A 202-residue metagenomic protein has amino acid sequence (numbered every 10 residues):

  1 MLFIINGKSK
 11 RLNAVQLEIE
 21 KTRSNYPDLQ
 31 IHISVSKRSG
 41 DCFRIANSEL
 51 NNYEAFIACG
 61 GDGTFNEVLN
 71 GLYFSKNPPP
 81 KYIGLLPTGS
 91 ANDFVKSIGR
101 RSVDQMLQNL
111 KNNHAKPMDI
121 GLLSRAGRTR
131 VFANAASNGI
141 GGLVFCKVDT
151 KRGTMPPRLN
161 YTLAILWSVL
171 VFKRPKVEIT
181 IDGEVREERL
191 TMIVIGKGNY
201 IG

Functional and structural regions predicted by a protein language model:
M1-C59, N66, N70, E184: ATP/NTP phosphate-donor binding region
I4, K10-A14, S36, S75-V194: Catalytic core of DAGKc-family lipid kinases
R23, L50-Y53, T129, R158 (+1 more regions): Generic intrinsically disordered, low-complexity segments enriched for polar/acidic and small residues
G60, R125, K197: Residues that line or immediately flank small-molecule/substrate-binding pockets and catalytic motifs
G61-D62, G89: Gly/Ser-rich catalytic serine loop of serine hydrolases
T64-P78: Short Gly/Thr/Asp-enriched flexible loops that form oxyanion-binding sites at enzyme active sites
N199-G202: Short, intrinsically disordered, charge-balanced linker/junction segments flanking boundaries in proteins
